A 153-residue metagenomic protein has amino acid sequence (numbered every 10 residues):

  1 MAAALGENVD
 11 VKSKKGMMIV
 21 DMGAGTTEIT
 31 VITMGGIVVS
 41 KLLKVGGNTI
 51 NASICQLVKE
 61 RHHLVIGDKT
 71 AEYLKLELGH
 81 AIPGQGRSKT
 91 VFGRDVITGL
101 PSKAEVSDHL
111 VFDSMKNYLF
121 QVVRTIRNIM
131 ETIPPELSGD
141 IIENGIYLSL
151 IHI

Functional and structural regions predicted by a protein language model:
M1-V20: Conserved phosphate-binding catalytic cores of ATP/NTP-utilizing and phosphoryl-transfer enzymes
A24: Short, glycine/acidic-enriched loop or turn micro-motifs at the edges of active sites
T27-I32: Short beta-strand scaffold segments in enzyme catalytic cores
T33-K116, L137-S138: Phosphate-binding glycine-rich/basic clefts of nucleotide- and phosphate-handling proteins, predominantly
S114-I141: Phosphate/ATP-binding catalytic cores across multiple sugar-kinase/actin-like superfamilies, primarily ASKHA
E143-L148: Helical hairpin unit composed of two closely spaced alpha helices linked by a short loop
I151-I153: Conserved small/polar residues in nucleotide/adenosyl-binding loops
